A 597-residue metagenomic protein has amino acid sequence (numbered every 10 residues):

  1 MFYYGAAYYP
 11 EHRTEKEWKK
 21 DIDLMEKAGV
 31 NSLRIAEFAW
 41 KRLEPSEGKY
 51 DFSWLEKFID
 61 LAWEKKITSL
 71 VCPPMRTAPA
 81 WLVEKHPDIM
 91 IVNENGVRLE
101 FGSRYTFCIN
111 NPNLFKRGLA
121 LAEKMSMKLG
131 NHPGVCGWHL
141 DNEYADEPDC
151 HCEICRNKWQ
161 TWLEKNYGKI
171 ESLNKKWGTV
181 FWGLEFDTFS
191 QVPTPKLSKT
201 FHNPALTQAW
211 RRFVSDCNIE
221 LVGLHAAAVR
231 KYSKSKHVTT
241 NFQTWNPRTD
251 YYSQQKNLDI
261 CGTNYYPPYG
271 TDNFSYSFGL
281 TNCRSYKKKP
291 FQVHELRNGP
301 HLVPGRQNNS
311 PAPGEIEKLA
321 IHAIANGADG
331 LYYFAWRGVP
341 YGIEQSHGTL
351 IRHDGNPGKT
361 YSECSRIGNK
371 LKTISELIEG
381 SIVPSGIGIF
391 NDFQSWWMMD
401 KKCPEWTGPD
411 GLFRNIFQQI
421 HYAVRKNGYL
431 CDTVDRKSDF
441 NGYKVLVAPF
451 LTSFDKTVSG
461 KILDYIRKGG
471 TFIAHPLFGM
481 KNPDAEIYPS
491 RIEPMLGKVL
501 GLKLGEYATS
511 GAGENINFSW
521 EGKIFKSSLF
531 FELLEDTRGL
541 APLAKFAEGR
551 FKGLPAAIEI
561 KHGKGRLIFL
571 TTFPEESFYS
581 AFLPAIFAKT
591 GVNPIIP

Functional and structural regions predicted by a protein language model:
Y3-E15, A36-L55, L99-L119, E143-D149 (+8 more regions): The substrate-binding groove and active-site-proximal loops of carbohydrate-active enzymes, especially glycoside
Y3-G5, S32, K66-L70, G134-H139 (+5 more regions): Structural preference for beta-strand elements that scaffold enzyme active sites
A6, M25, L33, A62 (+12 more regions): Conserved, mostly hydrophobic/aromatic
Y9-E11, A36-A39, C72-W81, C136-A145 (+5 more regions): Short, solvent-exposed turn/loop segments enriched in Gly/Ser/Thr/Pro and often Arg
H12-K27, G118-M125, F242-Q254, Y276 (+2 more regions): Short, acidic/polar
K19-K27, S32-L99, E123-S126, L224-Y232 (+1 more regions): Aromatic-lined substrate-binding rim segments of carbohydrate-active enzymes
N95, L99-I260, N264-P267, T271-F278: Polysaccharide-binding and catalytic clefts of secreted carbohydrate-active enzymes
T188-V192, K234-S235, T244, Q255 (+2 more regions): Carbohydrate-binding surfaces of carbohydrate-active enzymes
